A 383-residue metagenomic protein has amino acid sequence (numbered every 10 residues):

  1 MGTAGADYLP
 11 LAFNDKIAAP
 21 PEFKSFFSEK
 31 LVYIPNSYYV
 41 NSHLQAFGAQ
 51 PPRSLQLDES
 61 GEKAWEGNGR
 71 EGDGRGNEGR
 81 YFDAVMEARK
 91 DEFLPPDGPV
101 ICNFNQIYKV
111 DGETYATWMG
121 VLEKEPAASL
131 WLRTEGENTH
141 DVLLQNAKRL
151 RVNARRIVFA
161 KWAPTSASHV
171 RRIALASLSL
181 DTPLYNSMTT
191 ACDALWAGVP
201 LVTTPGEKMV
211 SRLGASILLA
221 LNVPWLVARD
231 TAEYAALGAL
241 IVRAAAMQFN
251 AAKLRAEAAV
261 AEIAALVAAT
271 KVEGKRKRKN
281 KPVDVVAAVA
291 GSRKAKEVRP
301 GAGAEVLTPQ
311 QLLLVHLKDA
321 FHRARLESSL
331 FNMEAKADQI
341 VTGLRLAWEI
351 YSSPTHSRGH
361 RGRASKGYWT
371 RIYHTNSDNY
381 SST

Functional and structural regions predicted by a protein language model:
M1-G61, W65: Active-site-proximal region of nucleotide-activated glycan assembly enzymes, centered on histidine/acidic-rich loops
N14-D15, F104, R133, A160-W162 (+4 more regions): Generic beta-strand/beta-sheet core signal
V32, V158, W225-V227: Structural signal for short hydrophobic segments within the conserved structured cores of catalytic domains across
S37-P164, R172-A174, L346: Conserved catalytic-core segment of nucleotide-activated headgroup transferases in glycan assembly
K63-G67, G72-Y81, V85-M86, F93-P95 (+4 more regions): C-terminal amphipathic helix plus adjacent low-complexity, charged tail appended to glycosyltransferase catalytic
T165-H169, T189-T190: Short acidic active-site motifs
A174-S177, T182-E257, R299-L330: Catalytic binding pocket for nucleotide-activated donors in carbohydrate/polymer assembly enzymes
